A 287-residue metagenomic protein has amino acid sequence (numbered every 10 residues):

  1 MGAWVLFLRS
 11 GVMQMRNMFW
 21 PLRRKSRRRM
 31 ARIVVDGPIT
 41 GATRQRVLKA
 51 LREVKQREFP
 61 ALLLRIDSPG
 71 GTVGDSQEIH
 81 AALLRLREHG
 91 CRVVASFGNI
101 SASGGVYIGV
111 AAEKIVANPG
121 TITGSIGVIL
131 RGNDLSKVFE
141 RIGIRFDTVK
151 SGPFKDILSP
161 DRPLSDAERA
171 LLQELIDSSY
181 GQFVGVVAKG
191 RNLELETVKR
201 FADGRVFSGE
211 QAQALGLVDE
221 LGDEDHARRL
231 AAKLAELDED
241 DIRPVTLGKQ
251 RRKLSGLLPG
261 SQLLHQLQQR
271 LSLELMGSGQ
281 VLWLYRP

Functional and structural regions predicted by a protein language model:
M1-S103, I108-N118, I129-P287: N-terminal organellar transit peptides
